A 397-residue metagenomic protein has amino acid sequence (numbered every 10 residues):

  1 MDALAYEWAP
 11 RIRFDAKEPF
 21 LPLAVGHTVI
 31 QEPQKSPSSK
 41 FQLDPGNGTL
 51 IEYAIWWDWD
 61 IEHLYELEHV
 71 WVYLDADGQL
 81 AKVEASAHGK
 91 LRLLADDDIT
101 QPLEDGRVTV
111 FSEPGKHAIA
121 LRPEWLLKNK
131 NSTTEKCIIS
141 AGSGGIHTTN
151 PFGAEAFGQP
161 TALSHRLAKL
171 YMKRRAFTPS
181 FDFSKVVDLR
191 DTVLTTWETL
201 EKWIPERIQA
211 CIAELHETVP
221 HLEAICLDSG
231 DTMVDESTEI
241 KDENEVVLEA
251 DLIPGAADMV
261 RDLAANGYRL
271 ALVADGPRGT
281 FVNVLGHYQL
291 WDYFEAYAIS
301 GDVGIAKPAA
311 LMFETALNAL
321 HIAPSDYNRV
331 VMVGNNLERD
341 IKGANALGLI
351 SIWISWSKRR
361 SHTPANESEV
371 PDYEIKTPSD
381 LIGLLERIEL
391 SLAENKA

Functional and structural regions predicted by a protein language model:
A9-V83: Short N-terminal edge-element motif at the start of the domain
G46, L64-H69, A76-E217: Domain-length functional cores that host ligand/cofactor binding and catalytic or interaction surfaces in mature
L74-A76, D235, S355: Residue-level signal for short segments within beta-strands and strand-turn junctions of well-structured beta-sheet
L80, T232-V234: Hydrophobic "anchor" residues
H88, I240-D242: A short acidic/small-residue loop/turn micro-motif
E217-S229, S237-T238, L248-D262, Y268-A397: Asp-based, Mg2+/Mn2+-dependent phosphohydrolase catalytic module
E245: Glycine-rich tight-turn/loop motif centered on a GG-T
